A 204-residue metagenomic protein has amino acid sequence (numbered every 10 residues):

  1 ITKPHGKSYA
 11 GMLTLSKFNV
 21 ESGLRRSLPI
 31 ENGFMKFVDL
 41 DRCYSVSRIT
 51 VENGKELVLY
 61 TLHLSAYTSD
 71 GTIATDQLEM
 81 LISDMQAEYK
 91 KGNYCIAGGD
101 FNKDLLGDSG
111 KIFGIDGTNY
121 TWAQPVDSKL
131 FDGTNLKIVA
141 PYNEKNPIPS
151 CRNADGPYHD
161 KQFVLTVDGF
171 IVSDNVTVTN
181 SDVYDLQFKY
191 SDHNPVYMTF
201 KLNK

Functional and structural regions predicted by a protein language model:
I1-E56, L62-L64: Structured beta-strand-rich core segments of catalytic domains in phosphoester-bond hydrolases
H5-K7, F37, D70, F188-D192: Solvent-exposed loop/turn segments connecting transmembrane beta-strands in outer-membrane beta-barrel proteins
K7-G23, L130-D132, Q162-V178, K201: Conserved beta strand-loop-helix elements of the APE1-like EEP
L15-F18, V46-N53, V172-D174, S191 (+1 more regions): Active-site beta-strand termini and strand-to-loop segments that position acidic
M35-K36, G156-K161, D185-K189: Short proline/glycine-enriched turn/loop segments at secondary-structure junctions
L62-L64, G99-F101, N194: Active-site metal-binding loops of divalent metal-dependent hydrolases
S69, I73-N175: Metal-dependent phosphoesterases centered on the DNase I-like endonuclease/exonuclease/phosphatase
V176-Q187: Low-complexity, intrinsically disordered Gly/Pro/Thr-rich segments
